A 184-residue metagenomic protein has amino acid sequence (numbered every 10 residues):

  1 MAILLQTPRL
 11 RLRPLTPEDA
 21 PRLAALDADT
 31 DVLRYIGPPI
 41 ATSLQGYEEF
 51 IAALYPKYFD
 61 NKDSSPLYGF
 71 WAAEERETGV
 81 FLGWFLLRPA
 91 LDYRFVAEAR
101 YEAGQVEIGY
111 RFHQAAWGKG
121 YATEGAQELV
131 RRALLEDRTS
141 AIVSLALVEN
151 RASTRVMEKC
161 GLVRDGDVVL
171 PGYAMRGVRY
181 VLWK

Functional and structural regions predicted by a protein language model:
M1-A115, E128-R132, E136, I142-L145 (+1 more regions): GNAT-family acyltransferases
R111, E124, A152: Short alpha-helical segment within the catalytic ATP-binding CA
G118-T123: Glycine-rich acyl-CoA binding loop
S144-T154: Conserved beta-strand-loop-alpha-helix junction that forms the acyl-donor binding cleft
M157: Conserved active-site tyrosine of GNAT-family acetyltransferases
C160: Structured interaction and signal-relay segments at domain junctions
